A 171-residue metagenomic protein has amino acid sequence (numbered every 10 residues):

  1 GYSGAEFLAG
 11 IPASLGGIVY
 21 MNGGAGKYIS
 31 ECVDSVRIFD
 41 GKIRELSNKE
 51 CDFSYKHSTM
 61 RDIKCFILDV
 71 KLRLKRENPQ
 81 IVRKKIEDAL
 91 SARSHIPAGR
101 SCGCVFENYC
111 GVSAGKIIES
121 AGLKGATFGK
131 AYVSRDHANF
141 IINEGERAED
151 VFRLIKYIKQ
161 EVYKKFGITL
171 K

Functional and structural regions predicted by a protein language model:
G1-M21: Anion-binding (especially nucleotide phosphate/pyrophosphate-binding) glycine-rich loop and adjoining beta-alpha core
G1-Y2, Y28-E45: N-terminal glycine-rich flavin-associated loop
Y20-A25, C32: DPxDG-like acidic metal-binding loop motif
G26-K27, I96: Short Gly/Pro-enriched turn/cap motifs at secondary-structure boundaries
F39-K171: Phosphate/pyrophosphate- and phosphate-bearing ligand-binding catalytic cores of soluble enzymes
